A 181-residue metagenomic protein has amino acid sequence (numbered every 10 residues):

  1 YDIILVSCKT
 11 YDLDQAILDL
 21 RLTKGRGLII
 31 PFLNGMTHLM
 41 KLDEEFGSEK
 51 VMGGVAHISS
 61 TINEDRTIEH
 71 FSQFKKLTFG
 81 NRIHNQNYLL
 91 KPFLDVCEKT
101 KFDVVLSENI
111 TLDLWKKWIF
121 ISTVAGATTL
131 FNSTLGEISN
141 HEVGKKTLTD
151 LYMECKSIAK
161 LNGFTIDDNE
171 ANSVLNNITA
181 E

Functional and structural regions predicted by a protein language model:
Y1, T61-E64, L114-W118, I178-T179: Short, solvent-exposed polar/charged micro-motifs at secondary-structure junctions
Y1-T67: Rossmann-like NAD(P)(H) cofactor-binding subdomain of soluble oxidoreductases
K9-T10, L33, T37-L39, S59 (+4 more regions): Residue-level signal for functionally critical sites in structured catalytic/ligand-binding pockets
L22-T23, E45-K50, D65-D168: Internal alpha-helical scaffold of NAD(P)-dependent oxidoreductase catalytic cores
I58, N109-T111, L175-N176: Short, solvent-exposed loop/turn elements at beta->coil junctions and helix N-caps that rim active or binding pockets
N169-E181: Basic, nucleic-acid-binding surfaces and adjacent catalytic neighborhoods in DNA/RNA-processing proteins
